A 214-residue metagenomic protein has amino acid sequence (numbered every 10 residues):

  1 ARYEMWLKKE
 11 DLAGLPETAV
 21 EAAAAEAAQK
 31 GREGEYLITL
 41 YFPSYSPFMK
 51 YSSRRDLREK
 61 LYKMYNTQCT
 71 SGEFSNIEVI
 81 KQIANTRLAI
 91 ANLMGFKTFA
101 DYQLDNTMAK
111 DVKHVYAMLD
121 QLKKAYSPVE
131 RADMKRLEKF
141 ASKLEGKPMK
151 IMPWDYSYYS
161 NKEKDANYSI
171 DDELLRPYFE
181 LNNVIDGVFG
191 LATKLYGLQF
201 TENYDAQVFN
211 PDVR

Functional and structural regions predicted by a protein language model:
A1-T39, K81, T86, N92-R214: Active-site-proximal, well-structured secondary-structure segments within enzyme catalytic domains
A28-S71, Y156, Y168, N210: Active-site-adjacent "gating/activation" loops or surface patches in catalytic cores
R54, V79-I80: Generic alpha-helical segment signature
G72-V79, I185: Structured ligand/cofactor/substrate-binding pocket environments in proteins
